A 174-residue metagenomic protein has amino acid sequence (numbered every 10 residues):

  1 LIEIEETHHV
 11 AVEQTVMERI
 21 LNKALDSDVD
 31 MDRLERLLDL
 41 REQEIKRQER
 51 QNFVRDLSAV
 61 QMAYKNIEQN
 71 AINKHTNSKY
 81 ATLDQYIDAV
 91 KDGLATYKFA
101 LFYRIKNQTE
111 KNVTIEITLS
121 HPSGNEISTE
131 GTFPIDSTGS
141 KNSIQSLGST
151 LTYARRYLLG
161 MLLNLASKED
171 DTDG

Functional and structural regions predicted by a protein language model:
L1-G174: Polyanion-binding surfaces on beta-sheet-dominated domains and ring/shell assemblies
